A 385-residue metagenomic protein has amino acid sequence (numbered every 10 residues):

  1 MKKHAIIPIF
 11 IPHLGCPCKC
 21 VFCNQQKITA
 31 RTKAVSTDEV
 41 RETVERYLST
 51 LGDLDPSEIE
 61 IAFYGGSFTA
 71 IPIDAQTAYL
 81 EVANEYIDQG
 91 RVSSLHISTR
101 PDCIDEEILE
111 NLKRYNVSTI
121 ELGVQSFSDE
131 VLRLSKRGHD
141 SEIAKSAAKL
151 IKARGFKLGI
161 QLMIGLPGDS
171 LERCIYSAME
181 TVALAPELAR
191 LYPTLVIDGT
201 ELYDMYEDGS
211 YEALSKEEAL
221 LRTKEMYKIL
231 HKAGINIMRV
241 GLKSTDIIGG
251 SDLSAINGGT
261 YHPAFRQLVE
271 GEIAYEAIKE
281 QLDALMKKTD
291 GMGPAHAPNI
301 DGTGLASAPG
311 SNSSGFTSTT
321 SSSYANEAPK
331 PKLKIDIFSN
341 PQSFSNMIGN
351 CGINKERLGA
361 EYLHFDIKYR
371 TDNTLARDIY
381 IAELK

Functional and structural regions predicted by a protein language model:
K2-A5, E201, G209-M292, I300 (+2 more regions): Auxiliary Fe-S-binding modules of radical SAM enzymes
K2-E39: Canonical Radical SAM [4Fe-4S] cluster-binding loop centered on the CxxxCxxC motif and its immediate flanking residues
I11-G15, Y192-I197, K243: Short glycine-enriched loops at secondary-structure junctions
C16-C20, I197-Y203, I248-G250: Short acidic/His/Gly/Ser-rich catalytic and metal-binding motifs that mark active-site loops of diverse hydrolases
I28-E42, T50, G65-L220: Conserved non-cysteine loop/helix-boundary elements of the Radical SAM core domain that shape
D53-E58, Q89-V92, D290, E327-L333: Short helix-terminating capping/connector loops at secondary-structure junctions
I59, S93, S118, E187 (+2 more regions): Short acidic/polar active-site loop segments enriched in Thr and Asp
A295-P298, A306-P309, G315, T320: Intrinsically disordered, low-complexity segments enriched in serine/threonine/proline/glycine and often basic
